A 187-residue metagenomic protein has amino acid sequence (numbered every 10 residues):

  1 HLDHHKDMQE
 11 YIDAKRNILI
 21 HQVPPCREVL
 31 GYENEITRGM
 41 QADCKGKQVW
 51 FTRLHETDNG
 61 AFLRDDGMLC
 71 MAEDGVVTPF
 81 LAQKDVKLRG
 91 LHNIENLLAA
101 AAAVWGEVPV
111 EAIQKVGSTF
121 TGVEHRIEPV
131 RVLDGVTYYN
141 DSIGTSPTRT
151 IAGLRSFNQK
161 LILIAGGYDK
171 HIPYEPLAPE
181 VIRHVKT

Functional and structural regions predicted by a protein language model:
H1-H4, R38-K84, V123-R126, V130: Extended acidic/charged loop-beta regions that coordinate divalent cations and stabilize anionic phosphate/carboxylate
H1-Y32, I36-G46: Phosphate-binding loop of NTP-binding sites
D7-E10, A42-K45, L63-D65, G153-L154 (+1 more regions): Short, glycine/charged-enriched secondary-structure capping and boundary segments
V23, K45, N158, V185-K186: Residue-level detector of structured alpha->beta connecting loops
G31, R53, G166-Y168: Cofactor-binding loop segments of dinucleotide-utilizing enzymes, especially the Rossmann-like FAD- and NAD(P)+-binding
H55, H184-T187: Short, intrinsically disordered, charge-balanced linker/junction segments flanking boundaries in proteins
F80-V185: Nucleotide phosphate-binding/pyrophosphate-handling subdomain across enzymes that bind or process nucleotide phosphates
